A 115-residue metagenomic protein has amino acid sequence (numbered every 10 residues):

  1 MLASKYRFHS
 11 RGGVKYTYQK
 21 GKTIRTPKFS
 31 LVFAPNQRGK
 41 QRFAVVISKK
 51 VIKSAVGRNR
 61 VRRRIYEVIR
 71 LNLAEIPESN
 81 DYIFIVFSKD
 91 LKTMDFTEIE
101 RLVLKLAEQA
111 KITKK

Functional and structural regions predicted by a protein language model:
M1-K115: Positively charged, solvent-exposed patches that mediate nucleic-acid binding
